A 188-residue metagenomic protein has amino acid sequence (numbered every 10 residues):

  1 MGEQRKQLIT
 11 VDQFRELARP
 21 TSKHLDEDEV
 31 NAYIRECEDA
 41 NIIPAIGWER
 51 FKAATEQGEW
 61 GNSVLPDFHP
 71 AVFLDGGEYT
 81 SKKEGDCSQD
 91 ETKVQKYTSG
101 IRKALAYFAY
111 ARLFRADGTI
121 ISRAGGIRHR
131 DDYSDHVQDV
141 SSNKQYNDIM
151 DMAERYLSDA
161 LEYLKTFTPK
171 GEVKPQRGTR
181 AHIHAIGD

Functional and structural regions predicted by a protein language model:
M1-R102, A116-R123, R128, D135 (+3 more regions): Conserved short "hinge" loops at termini or chain/domain junctions
